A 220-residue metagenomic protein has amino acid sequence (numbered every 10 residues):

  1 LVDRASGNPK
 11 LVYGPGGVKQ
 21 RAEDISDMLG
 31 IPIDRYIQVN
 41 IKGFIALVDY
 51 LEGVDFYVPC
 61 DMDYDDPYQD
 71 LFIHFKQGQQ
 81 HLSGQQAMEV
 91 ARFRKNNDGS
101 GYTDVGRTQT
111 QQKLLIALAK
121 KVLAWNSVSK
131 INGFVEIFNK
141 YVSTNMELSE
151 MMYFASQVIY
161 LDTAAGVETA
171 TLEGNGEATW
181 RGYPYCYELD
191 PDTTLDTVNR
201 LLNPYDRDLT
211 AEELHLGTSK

Functional and structural regions predicted by a protein language model:
L1-K220: Non-catalytic, solvent-exposed segments at the cell envelope interface
